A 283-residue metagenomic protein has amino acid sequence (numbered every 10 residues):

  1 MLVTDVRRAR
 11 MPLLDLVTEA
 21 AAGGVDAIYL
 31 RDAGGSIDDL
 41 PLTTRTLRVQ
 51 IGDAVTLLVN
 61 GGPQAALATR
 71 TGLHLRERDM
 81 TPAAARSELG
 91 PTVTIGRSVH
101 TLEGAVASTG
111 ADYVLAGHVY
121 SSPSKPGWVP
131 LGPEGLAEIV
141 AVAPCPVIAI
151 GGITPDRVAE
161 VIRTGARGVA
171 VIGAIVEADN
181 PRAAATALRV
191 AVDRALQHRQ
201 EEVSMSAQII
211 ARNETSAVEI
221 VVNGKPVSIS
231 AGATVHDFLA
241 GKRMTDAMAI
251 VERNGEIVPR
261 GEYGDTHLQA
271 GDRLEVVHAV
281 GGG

Functional and structural regions predicted by a protein language model:
M1-H74, D79, E88-D112, W128 (+6 more regions): Conserved N-terminal beta1-alpha1 strand-loop-helix module at the mouth
M80-P82, S122: A short, polar/charged loop-to-alpha-helix boundary motif
D112-V119: Non-cysteine beta-strand/loop elements that form the S-adenosyl-L-methionine
Y120-P126: A short acidic, helix-capping loop that chelates divalent metal ions and anchors anionic groups
S204-G282: Ubiquitin-like/PB1-type beta-grasp interaction modules and other compact soluble beta-rich domains
